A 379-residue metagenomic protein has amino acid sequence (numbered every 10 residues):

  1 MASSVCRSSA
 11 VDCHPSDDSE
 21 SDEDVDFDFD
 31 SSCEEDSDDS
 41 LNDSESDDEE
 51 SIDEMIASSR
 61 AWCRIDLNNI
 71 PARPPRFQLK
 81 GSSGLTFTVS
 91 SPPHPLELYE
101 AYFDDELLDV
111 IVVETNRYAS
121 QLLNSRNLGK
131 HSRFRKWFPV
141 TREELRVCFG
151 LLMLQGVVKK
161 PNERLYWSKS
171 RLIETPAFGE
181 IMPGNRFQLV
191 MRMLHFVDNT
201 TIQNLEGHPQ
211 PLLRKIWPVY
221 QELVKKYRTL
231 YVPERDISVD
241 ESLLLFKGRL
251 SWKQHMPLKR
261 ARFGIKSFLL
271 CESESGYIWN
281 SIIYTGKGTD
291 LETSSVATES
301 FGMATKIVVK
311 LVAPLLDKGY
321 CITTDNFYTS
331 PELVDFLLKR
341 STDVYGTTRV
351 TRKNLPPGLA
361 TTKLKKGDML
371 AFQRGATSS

Functional and structural regions predicted by a protein language model:
A2-D335, S341-D343, T347-R352: N-terminal initiation segments
F336-L337, A360: Short, aromatic/basic amphipathic alpha-helical patches
P357-S378: Acidic, Ser/Thr-rich peripheral helices and adjacent loops at domain boundaries
